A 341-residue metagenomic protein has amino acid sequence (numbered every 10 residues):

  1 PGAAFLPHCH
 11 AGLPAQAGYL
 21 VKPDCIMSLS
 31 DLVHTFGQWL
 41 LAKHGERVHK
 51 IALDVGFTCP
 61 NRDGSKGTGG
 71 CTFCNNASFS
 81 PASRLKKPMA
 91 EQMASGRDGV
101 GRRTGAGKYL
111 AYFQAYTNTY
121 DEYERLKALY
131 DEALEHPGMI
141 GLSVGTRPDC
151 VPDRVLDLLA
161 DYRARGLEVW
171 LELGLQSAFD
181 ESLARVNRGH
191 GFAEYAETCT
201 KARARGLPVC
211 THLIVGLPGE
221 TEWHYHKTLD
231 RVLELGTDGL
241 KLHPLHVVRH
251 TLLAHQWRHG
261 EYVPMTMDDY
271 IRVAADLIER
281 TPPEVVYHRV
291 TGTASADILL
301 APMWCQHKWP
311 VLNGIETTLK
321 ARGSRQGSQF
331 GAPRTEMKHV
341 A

Functional and structural regions predicted by a protein language model:
V21-L110, A341: N-terminal [4Fe-4S]-dependent radical SAM core
K22-Q38, E46-H49, G239, V247-A341: Auxiliary Fe-S-binding modules of radical SAM enzymes
H49-L53, Y109-A111, L142-V144, V169-L173 (+3 more regions): Hydrophobic faces of well-ordered beta-strands that scaffold small-molecule active sites in alpha/beta enzyme cores
A77-A94, R103-Y123, G138-V151, E168-E194 (+1 more regions): Core AdoMet radical
V100-R102, Y130-P137, L159-E168, T200-A204: Acidic (Asp/Glu)-rich catalytic clusters
Y123-D131, P152-R163, L183: Distinct, well-ordered alpha-helical segments
A193-L252, D268-T291: Conserved C-terminal portion of the radical SAM core fold that forms the substrate/S-adenosylmethionine-binding
